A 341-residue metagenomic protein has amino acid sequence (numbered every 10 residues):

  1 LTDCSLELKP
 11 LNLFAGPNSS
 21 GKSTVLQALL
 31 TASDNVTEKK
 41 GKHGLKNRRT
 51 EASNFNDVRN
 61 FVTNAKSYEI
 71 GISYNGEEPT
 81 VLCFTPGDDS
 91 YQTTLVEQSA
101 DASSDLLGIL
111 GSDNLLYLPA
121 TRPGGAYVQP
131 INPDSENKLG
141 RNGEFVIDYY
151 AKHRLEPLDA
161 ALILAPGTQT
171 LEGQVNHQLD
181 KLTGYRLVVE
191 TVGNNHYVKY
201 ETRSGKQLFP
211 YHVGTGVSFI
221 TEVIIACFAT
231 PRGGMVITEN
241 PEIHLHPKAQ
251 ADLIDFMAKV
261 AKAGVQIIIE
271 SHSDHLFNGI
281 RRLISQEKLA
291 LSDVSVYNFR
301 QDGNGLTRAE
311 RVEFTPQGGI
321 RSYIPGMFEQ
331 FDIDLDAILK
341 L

Functional and structural regions predicted by a protein language model:
L1-N35, T315, Q330: Pre-Walker A-like glycine/lysine-rich segment at the N-terminus of P-loop NTPase domains
D3-K9, R203, C227-R232, K259-K262: Phosphate-binding P-loop
L11-L13, L115, G233-M235, Q266-I268: Residue-level preference for the first positions of well-ordered beta-strands
N35-A226, P231-R232, G305, E310-L341: Phosphate-coordinating catalytic segments in nucleotide- and nucleic-acid-processing enzymes
T238-P241: Walker B catalytic motif
D252-L341: C-terminal lobe/lid and adjacent interdomain/linker elements of RecA-like ASCE P-loop ATPase modules
